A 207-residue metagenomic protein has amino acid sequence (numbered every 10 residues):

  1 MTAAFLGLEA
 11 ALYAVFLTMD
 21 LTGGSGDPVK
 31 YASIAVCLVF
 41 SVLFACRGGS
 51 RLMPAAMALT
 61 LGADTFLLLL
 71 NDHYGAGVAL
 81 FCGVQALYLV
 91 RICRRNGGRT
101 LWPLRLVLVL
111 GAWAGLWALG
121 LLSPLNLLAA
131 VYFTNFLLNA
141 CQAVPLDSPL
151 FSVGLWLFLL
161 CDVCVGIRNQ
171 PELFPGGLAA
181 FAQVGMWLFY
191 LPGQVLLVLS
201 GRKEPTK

Functional and structural regions predicted by a protein language model:
M1-K207: Polytopic alpha-helical membrane-helix bundles and their juxtamembrane interface segments in multi-pass membrane
